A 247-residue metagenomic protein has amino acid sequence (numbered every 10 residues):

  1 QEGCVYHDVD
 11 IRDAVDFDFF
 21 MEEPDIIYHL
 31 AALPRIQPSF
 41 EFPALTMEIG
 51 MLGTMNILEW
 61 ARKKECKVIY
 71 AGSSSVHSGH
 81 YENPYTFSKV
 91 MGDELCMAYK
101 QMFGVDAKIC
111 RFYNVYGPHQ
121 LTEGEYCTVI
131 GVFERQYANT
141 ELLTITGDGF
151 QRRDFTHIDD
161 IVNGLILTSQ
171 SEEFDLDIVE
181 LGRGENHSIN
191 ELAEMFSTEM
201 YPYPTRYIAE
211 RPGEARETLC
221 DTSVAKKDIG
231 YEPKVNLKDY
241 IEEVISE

Functional and structural regions predicted by a protein language model:
Q1-V115, D159, S169: N-terminal Rossmann-like NAD(P)+-binding domain of SDR-like oxidoreductases, especially those catalyzing
C4-Y6, A107, L143, Y203-Y207: Generic structural signal for residues in well-ordered beta-strands
F42, W60, S74, Q136 (+4 more regions): Generic structural signal for alpha-helix termini and adjacent loop/cap motifs
V90, V115-G131, N139-L142, T146 (+5 more regions): Glycine/proline-rich active-site loop of Rossmann-fold NAD(P)-dependent oxidoreductases
M91, L95, Y99, V129 (+3 more regions): Hydrophobic alpha-helix immediately C-terminal to the catalytic Tyr-X-X-X-Lys motif of short-chain
D148, L176-V179, H187-A193, M200-E217 (+1 more regions): C-terminal "lid/loop" region of Rossmann-like NAD(P)-dependent oxidoreductases
D154-D160, N236: A conserved structural motif in NAD(P)-dependent oxidoreductases
N236-E247: Amphipathic terminal alpha-helices
